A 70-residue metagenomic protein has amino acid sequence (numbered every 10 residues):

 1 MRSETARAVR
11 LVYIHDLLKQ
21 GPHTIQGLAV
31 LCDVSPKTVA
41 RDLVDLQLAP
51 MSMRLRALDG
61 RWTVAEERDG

Functional and structural regions predicted by a protein language model:
M1-G70: Short, basic/aromatic recognition patches that contact phosphate-bearing ligands
